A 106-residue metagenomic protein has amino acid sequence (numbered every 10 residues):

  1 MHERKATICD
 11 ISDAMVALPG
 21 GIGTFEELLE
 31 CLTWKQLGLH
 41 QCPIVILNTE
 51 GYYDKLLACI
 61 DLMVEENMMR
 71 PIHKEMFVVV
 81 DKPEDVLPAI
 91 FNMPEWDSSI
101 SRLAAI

Functional and structural regions predicted by a protein language model:
M1, L18-G21, T49-E50, D81-P83: Fold-independent oxyanion-binding glycine-rich loops and adjacent beta-strand/coil segments at enzyme active sites
E3-R4, D10, A14, E65-I106: A charged, well-structured terminal subsegment
K5-G38, V45, W96-L103: Active-site/ligand-binding-proximal alpha/beta "capping" segment
L18, L32-A58, P71-H73: Short, acidic/small-residue loops that bind anionic groups at enzyme active sites
E26-L28, L56-L57, A89: Short glycine-/acidic-enriched loop or helix-start segments at secondary-structure transitions that form or flank
L56-E66: Short, aromatic/basic amphipathic alpha-helical patches
